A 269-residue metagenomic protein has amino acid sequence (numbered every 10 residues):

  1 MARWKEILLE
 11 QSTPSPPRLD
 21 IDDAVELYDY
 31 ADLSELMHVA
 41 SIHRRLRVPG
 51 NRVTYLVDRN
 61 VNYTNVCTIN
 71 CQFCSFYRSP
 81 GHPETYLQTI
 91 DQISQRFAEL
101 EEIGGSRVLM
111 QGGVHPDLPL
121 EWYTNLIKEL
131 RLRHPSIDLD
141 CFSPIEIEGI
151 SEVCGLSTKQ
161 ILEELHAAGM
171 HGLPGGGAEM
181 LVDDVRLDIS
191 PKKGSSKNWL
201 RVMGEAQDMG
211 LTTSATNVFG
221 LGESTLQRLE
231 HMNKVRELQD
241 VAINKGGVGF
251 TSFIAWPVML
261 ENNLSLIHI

Functional and structural regions predicted by a protein language model:
M1-N60, T64-T68: Flexible, acidic/Gly-rich N-terminal and inter-domain linker regions that tether and position cofactor-handling modules
P16, A40, C71, M110 (+2 more regions): Conserved, mostly hydrophobic/aromatic
R59, R78-I90, E146-L156, I189-K192: Active-site mouth loops of central-metabolism enzymes
R78-G112: Conserved alpha-helical substructure of the radical SAM core
P80, L109, V114-D117, S143-I150 (+4 more regions): Conserved radical SAM core fold
V108-R133, I150-C154, E223-Q227: Conserved glycine-rich "GG(E/T)P / GGGxP" loop and the immediately following alpha-helix in the radical SAM core
H134, H166-A178, K197-L264: Conserved C-terminal portion of the radical SAM core fold that forms the substrate/S-adenosylmethionine-binding
I267-I269: Conserved small/polar residues in nucleotide/adenosyl-binding loops
